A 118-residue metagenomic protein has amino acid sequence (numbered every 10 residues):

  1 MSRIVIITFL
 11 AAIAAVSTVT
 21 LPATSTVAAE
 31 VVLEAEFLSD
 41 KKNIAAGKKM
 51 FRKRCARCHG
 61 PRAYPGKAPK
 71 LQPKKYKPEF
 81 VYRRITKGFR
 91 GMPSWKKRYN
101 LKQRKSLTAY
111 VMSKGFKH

Functional and structural regions predicted by a protein language model:
M1-A11: Bacterial N-terminal signal peptides that target proteins for export
A15-S25: C-terminal segment of classical bacterial N-terminal signal peptides
T24-M50, H118: Electrostatic cytochrome c docking/interface patches
F37-K48, G60-F89: Gly/Gly-Pro-rich "capping" loops immediately C-terminal to redox-active cysteine motifs in periplasmic/lumenal
G47, R52-P61, L107, V111: The canonical Cys-X-X-Cys-His
K70-F80, S94-K105: Electron-transfer interface patches adjacent to heme c in soluble/periplasmic c-type cytochromes and di-/multiheme
I85, K97-H118: C-terminal capping alpha-helices of c-type cytochrome domains
